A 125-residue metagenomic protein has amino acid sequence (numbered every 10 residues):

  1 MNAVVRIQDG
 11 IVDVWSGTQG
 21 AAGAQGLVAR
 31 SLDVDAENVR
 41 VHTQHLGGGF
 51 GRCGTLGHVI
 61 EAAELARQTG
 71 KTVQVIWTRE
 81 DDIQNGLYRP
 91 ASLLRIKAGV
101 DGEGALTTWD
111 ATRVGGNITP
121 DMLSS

Functional and structural regions predicted by a protein language model:
M1-S125: Structural alpha/beta core scaffold segments of enzyme domains
